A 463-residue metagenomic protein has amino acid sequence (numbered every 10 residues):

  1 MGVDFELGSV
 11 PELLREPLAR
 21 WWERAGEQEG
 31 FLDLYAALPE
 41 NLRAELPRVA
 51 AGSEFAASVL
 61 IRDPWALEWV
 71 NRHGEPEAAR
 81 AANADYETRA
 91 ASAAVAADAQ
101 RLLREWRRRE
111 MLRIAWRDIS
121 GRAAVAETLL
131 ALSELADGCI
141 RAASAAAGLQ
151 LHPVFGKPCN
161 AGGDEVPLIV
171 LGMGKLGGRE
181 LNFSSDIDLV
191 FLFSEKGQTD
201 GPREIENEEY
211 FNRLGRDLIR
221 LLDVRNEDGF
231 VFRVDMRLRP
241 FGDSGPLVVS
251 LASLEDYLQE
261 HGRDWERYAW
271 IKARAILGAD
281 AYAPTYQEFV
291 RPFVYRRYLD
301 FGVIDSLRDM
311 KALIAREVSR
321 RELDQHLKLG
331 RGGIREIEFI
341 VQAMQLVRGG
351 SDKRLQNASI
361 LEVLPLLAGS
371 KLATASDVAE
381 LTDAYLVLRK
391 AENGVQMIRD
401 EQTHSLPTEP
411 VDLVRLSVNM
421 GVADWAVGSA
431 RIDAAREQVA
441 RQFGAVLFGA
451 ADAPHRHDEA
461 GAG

Functional and structural regions predicted by a protein language model:
M1-G463: A nucleotide- and high-energy phosphate-metabolite-utilizing enzyme signature
